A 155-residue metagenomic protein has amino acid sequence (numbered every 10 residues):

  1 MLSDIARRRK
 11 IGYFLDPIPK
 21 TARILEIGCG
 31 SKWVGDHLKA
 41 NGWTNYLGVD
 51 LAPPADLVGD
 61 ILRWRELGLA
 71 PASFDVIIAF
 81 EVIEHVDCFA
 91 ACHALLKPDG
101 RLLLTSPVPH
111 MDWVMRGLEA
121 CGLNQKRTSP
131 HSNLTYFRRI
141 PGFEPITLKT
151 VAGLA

Functional and structural regions predicted by a protein language model:
M1-A72, V76, F89, C121-A155: Conserved N-terminal segment of class I S-adenosyl-L-methionine
H37, L102-L103: Non-heme di-metal
E81-V82: Short catalytic micro-motifs in class I SAM-dependent methyltransferases
H85-V86: Catalytic P-loop NTPase motifs of RecA-like helicase/translocase cores
F89-R101: A short glycine-rich, Lys/Arg-flanked "PGG" loop and its adjoining helix->strand segment in the class I
L103-K126: Conserved class I S-adenosyl-L-methionine
